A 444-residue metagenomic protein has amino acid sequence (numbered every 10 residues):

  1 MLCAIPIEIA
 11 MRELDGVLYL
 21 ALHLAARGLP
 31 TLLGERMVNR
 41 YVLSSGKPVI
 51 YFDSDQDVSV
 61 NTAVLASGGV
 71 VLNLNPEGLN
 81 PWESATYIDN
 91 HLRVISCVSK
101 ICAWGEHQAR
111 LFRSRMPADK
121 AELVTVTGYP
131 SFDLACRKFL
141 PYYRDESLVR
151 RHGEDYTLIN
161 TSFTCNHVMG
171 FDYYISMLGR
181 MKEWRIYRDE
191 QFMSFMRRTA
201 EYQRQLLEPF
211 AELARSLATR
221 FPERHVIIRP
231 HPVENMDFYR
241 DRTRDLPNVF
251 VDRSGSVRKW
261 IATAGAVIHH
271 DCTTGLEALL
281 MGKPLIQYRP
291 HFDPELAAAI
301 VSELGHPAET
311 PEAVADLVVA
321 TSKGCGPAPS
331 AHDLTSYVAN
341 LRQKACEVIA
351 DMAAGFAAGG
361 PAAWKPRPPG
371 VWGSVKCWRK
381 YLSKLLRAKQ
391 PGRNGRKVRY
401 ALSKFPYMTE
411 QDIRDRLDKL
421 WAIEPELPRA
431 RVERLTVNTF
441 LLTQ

Functional and structural regions predicted by a protein language model:
L2-S147, I159-H167, E234, G275: Active-site and donor-binding regions of nucleotide-sugar-utilizing enzymes
R36-V38, T199-E201, E208-A211, I227-L276 (+2 more regions): Donor nucleotide-activated moiety binding/catalytic core segment of transferases that use nucleotide-activated donors
L43-S44, T62, P81-I88, L134-F139 (+4 more regions): Short, charged, surface-exposed secondary-structure boundary motifs
F52, L72, K100-C102, T125-T127 (+6 more regions): Hydrophobic/aromatic beta-strand patches that form the interior of the parallel beta-sheet core in alpha/beta enzyme
N61-G78, Y173-R188, G282-P294: A short, gly/pro- and small-residue-rich
L140-R240: Conserved catalytic-core segment of nucleotide-activated headgroup transferases in glycan assembly
R240-L246, T273-R342, V398-Y400: Catalytic binding pocket for nucleotide-activated donors in carbohydrate/polymer assembly enzymes
D316-Q444: C-terminal amphipathic helix plus adjacent low-complexity, charged tail appended to glycosyltransferase catalytic
